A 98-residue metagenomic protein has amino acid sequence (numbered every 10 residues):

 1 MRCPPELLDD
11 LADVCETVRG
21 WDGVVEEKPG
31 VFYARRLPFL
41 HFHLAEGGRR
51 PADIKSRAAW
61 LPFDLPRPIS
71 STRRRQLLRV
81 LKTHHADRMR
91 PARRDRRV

Functional and structural regions predicted by a protein language model:
M1-V98: Charge-dense, helix-prone N-terminal extensions
